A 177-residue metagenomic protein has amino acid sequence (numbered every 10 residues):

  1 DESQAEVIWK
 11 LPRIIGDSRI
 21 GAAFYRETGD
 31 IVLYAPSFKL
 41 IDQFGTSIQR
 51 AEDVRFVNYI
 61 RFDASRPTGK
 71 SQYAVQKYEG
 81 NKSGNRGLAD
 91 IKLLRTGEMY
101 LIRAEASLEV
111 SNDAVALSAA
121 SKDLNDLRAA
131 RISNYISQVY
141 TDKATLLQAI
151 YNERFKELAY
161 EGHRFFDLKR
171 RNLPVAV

Functional and structural regions predicted by a protein language model:
D1-Y25, T46-V177: Acidic/polar-rich alpha-helix caps and helix-coil junctions
I31-G45, R50: Short, cationic low-complexity segments
